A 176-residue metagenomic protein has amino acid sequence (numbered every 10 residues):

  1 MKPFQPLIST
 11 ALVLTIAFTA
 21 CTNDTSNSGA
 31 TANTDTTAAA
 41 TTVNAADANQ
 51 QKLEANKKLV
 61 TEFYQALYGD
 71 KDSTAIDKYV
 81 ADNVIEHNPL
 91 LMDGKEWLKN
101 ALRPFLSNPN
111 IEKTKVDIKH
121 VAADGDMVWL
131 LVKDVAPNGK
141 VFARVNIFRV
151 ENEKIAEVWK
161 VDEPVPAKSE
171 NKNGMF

Functional and structural regions predicted by a protein language model:
Q5-P6, T19-F176: C-terminal and inter-domain tail/linker signature
S9-A17: Bacterial N-terminal signal peptides
